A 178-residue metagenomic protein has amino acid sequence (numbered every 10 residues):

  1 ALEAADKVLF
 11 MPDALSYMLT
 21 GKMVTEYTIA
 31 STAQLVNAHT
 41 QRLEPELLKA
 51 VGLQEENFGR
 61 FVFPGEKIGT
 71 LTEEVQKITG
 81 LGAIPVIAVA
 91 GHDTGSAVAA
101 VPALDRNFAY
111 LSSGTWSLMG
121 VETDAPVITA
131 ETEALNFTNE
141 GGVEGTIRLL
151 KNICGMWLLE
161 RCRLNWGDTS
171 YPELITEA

Functional and structural regions predicted by a protein language model:
A1-K22, L35-Q41, P45, K49-A50 (+1 more regions): Active-site core segments that coordinate phosphate-bearing ligands/cofactors across diverse enzyme families
G21-A30: Enzymes and membrane/adaptor proteins characterized by extended Gly/Ser/Thr/Asp/Glu-rich, aromatic-dotted
S31-L35, E56-P64: A glycine-/small-polar-enriched, mobile loop at the entrance of the PLP active site in fold-type I
L53: Glycine-rich, acidic and aromatic/proline-enriched surface loops and short helix-turn segments that act as binding
F63-L71, G91: Glycine-rich phosphate-binding loops at beta-strand->alpha-helix junctions
